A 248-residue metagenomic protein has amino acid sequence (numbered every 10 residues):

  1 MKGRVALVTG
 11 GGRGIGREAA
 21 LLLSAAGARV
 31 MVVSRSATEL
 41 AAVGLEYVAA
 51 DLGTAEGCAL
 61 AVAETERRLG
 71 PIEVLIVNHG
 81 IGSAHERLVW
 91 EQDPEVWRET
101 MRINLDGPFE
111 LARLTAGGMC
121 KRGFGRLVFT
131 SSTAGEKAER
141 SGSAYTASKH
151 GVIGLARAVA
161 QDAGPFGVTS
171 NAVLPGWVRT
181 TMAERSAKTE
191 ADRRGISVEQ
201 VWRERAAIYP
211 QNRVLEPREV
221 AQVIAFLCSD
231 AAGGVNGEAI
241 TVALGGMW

Functional and structural regions predicted by a protein language model:
G12-R13: Conserved glycine-rich cofactor-binding loop
E86, K137, R213, A225 (+1 more regions): Short C-terminal tail/terminal secondary-structure segment of NAD(P)H-dependent dehydrogenase/reductase domains
E86-V89, D93-R98, R205: Substrate-binding pocket helix/loop in short-chain dehydrogenase/reductase
A112, S148, A156: Active-site helix of classical SDR
G117, Q161-D162, G233: Alpha-helical segment proximal to the catalytic Tyr-Lys
S132: Residue(s) in the substrate-gating loop at a strand-loop-helix junction that position the organic substrate next
G164, T169, V235-G237: Short, small/polar-rich loop/turn modules that mediate ligand/substrate recognition or access, typified
